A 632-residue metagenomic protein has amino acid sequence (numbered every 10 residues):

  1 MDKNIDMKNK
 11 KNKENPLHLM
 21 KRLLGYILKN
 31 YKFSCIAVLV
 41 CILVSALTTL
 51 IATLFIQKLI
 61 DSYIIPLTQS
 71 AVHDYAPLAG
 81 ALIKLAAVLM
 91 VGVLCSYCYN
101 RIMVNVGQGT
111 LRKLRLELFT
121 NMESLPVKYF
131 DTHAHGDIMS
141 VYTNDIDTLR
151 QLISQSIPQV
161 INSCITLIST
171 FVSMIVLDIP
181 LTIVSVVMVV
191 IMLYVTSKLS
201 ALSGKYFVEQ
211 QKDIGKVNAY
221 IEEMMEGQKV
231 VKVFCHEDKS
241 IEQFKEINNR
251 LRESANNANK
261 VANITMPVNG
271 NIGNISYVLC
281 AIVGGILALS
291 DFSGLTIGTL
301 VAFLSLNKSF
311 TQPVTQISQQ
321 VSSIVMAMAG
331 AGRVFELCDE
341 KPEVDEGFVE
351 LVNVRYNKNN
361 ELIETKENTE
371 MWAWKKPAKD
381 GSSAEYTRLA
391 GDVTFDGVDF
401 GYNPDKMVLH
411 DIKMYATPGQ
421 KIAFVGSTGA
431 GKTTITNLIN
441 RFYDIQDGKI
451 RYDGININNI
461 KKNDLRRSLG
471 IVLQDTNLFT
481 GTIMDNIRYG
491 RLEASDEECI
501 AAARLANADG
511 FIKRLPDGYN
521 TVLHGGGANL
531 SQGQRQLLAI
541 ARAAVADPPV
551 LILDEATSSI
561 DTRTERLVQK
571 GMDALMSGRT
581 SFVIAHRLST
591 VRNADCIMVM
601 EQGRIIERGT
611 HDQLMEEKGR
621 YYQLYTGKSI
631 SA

Functional and structural regions predicted by a protein language model:
M1-T49, I64-I83, Y99-M103, G107 (+7 more regions): Membrane-integrated ABC transporters
N9-P16, V40-C41, T48-I64, V88-H135 (+12 more regions): Juxtamembrane helix-loop junctions of ABC transporter transmembrane domains
K21, V40, C95, Y99 (+4 more regions): Hydrophobic alpha-helical transmembrane segments of ABC transporter permease domains
K29-K32, V127-K128, I146-I153, I157 (+5 more regions): An intracellular "coupling" helix at the cytosolic face of ABC transporter transmembrane type-1 domains
N30, S34-L47, V88, Q155-E209 (+2 more regions): Transmembrane helices of ABC transporter permease
P66, S173-V187, N257, V261-G332 (+2 more regions): Helix-loop-helix
A71-V72, V354-A632: ABC-type nucleotide-binding domain
